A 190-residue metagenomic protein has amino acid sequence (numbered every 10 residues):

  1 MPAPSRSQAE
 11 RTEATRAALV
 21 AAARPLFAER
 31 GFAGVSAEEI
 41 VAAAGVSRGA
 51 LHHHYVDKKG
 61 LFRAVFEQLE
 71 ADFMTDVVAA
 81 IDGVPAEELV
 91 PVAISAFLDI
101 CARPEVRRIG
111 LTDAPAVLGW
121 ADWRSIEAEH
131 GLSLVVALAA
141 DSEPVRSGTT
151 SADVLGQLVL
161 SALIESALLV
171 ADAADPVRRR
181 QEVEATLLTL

Functional and structural regions predicted by a protein language model:
M1-R30, G34-V46, G60-R63: Basic, helix-initiating cap at the start of DNA-binding domains
A22-L26, I100, A162: Short amphipathic alpha-helical elements of helix-turn-helix/winged-helix folds
A44-Y55: Short hydrophobic/aromatic patch on the recognition helix
R63-L69: Alpha-helical DNA-contacting segments of helix-turn-helix folds
A64, V78-E105: Hydrophobic alpha-helical connector segments
A71-T75, E88, I100, V106 (+4 more regions): Amphipathic alpha-helical packing segments from all-alpha helical-bundle domains
V78-A80, L111-G119: Short linear capping/connector segments at secondary-structure termini
E165-S166: Alpha-helical transmembrane segments of multipass membrane proteins
